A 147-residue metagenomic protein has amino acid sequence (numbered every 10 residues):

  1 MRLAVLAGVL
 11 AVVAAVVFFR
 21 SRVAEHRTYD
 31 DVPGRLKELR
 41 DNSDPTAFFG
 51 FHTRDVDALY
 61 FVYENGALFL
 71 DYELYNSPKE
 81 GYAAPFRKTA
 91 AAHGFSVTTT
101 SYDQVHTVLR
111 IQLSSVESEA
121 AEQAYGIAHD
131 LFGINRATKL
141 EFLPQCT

Functional and structural regions predicted by a protein language model:
A4-F18: Hydrophobic membrane-insertion alpha-helices, especially the h-region of bacterial N-terminal signal peptides
V17-T147: Structured alpha/beta or helical-core interaction and ligand-binding surfaces enriched in interleaved
